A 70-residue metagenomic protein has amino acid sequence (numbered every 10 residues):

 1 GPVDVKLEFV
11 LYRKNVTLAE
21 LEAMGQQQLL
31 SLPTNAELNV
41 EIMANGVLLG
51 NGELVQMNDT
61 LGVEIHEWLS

Functional and structural regions predicted by a protein language model:
G1-S70: N-terminal auxiliary interaction/assembly segments of multi-subunit proteins
